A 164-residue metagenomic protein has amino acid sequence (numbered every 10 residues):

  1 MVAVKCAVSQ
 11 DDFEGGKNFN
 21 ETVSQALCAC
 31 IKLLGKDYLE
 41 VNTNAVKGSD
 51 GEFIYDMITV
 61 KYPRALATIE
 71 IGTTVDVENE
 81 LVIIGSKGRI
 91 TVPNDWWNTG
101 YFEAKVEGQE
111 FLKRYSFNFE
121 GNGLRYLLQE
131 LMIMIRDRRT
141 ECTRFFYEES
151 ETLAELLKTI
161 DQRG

Functional and structural regions predicted by a protein language model:
M1-V4: Rossmann-like NAD(P)H-binding beta-loop-alpha module
A7-E78, V82: Rossmann-like dinucleotide-binding domain that binds NAD(P)(H)
F13-G16, F117, T140: Active-site oxyanion-binding pockets that recognize sulfate/phosphate
S24-I31, N122-Q129, E148-E151: A structural signal for well-ordered alpha-helical segments within the folded catalytic domains of diverse enzymes
L33-K36, E40, R89-I90, M134 (+1 more regions): Phosphate/oxyanion-binding loops and surfaces in catalytic or ligand/nucleic-acid-binding neighborhoods
V46-F53, Y62-E130, C142-R144: NAD(P)-dinucleotide binding in Rossmann-like oxidoreductases
M57-R64, L112-R114, L157-G164: Short, charged low-complexity intrinsically disordered segments located at boundaries of structured domains
E130-G164: C-terminal helix-rich "cap/oligomerization" subdomain common to oxidoreductases
